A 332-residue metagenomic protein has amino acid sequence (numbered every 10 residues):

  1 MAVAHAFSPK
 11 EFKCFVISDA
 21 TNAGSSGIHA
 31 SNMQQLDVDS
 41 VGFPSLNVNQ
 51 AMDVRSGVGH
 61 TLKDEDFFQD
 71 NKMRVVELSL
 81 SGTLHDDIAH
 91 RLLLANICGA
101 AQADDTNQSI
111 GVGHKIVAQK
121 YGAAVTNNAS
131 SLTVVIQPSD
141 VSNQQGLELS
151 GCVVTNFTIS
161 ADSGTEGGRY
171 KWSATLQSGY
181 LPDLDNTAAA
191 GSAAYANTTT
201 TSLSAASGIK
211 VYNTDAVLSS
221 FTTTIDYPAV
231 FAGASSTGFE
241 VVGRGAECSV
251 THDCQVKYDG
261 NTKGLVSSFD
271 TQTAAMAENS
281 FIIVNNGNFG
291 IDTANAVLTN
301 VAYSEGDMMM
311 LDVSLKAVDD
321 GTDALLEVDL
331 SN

Functional and structural regions predicted by a protein language model:
M1-N332: Signature of extracytoplasmic/envelope-associated structural regions
